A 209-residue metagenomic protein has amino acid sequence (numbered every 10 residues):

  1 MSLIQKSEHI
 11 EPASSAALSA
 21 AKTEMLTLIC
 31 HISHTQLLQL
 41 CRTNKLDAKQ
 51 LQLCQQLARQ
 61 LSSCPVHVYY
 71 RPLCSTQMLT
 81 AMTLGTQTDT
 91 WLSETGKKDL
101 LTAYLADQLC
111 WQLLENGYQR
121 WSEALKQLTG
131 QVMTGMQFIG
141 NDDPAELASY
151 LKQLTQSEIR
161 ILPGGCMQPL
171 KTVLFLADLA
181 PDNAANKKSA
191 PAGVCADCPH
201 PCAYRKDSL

Functional and structural regions predicted by a protein language model:
M1-K98, T102: Active-site helix-to-loop segments that bind/position phosphate- or nucleotide-bearing substrates and donors across
L46-K49, A106-L109, L113, A190: Catalytic cores of large soluble enzymes that bind and process phosphate-bearing ligands
Q50-L57, G117, W121, L125 (+1 more regions): General structural feature for long, well-ordered alpha-helical segments within catalytic domains of soluble enzymes
S63, K126, G130, H200-A203 (+1 more regions): Generic secondary-structure signature for well-ordered alpha-helical cores
P65, R71-K98, L147-P181: Composition-driven recognition of glycine/serine/threonine/acidic- and proline-rich low-complexity segments and repeats
T76-I139: Conserved mixed alpha/beta catalytic, RNA-binding, or beta-rich assembly cores of soluble enzyme, regulatory
V132-Q153: Short, structured protein-protein interaction patches enriched in aromatics and acidic/basic residues, typified by
L170-L209: Cysteine-cluster motifs in flexible loop/terminal segments that predominantly coordinate metals
